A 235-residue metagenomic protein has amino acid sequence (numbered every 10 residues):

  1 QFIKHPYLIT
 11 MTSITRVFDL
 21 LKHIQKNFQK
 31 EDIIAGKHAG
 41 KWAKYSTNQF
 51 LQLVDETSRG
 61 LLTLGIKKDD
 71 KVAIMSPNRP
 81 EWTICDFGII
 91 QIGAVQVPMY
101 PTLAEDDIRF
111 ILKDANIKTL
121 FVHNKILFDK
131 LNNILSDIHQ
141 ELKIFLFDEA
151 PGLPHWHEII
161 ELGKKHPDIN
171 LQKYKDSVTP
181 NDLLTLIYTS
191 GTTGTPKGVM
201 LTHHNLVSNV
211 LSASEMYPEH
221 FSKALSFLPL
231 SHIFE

Functional and structural regions predicted by a protein language model:
T12-I33: A short N-terminal helical cap/helix-turn-helix that marks the beginning of AMP-binding/adenylate-forming
Q29-D32, K164-Y188, T195, P218-K223: Conserved pre-ATP/AMP-binding loop-to-beta segment of ANL
I33-F87, A104-R109, H157-K164, H203: Conserved AMP-binding/adenylate-forming core of the ANL superfamily
A39, F128-P180: ANL superfamily adenylate-forming
K44-N48, L184-S208: Conserved AMP-binding A3 loop
L51-E56, P180, V199-E219, A224-F227: Conserved structural elements of the adenylate-forming
K71, P77-V97, P101-E105, K113-T119 (+1 more regions): A short helix-loop-beta submotif of the ANL/AMP-binding
P101-N133, V207-L225: Conserved ATP-dependent adenylate/AMP-binding module captured primarily in the ANL superfamily
